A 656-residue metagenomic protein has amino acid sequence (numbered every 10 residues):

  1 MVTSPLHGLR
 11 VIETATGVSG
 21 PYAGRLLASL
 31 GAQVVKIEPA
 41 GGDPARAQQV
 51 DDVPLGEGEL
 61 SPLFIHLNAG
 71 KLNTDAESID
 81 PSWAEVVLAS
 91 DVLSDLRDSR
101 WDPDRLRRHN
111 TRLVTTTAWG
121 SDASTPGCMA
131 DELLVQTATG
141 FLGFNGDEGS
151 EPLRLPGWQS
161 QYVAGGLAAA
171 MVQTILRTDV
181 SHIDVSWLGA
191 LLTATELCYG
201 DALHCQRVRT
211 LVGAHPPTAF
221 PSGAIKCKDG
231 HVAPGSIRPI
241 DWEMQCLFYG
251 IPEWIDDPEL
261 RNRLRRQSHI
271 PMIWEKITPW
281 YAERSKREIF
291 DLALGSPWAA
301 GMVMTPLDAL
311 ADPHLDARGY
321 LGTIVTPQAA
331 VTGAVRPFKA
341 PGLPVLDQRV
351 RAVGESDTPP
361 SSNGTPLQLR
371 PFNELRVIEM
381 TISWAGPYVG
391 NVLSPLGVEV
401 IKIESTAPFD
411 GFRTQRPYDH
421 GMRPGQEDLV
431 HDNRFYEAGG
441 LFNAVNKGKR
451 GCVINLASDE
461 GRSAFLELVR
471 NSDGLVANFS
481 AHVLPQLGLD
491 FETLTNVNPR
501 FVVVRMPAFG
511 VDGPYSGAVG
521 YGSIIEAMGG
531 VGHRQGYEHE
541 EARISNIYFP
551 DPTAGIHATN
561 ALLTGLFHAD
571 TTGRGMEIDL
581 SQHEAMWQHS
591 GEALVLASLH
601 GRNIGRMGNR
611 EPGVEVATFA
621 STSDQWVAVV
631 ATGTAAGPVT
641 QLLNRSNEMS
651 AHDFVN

Functional and structural regions predicted by a protein language model:
M1-D179, W187, I324-V325, R349 (+4 more regions): N-terminal helix-loop segment corresponding to the beta1-alpha1 unit of nucleotide/adenylate-binding folds
M1-R10, R209, K226-C227, M304-R376 (+3 more regions): Terminal low-complexity tails and localization/encapsulation signals of metabolic enzymes
G41, A118-S121, W187-A194, D229 (+7 more regions): Glycine-rich beta-alpha junction loops
L63-I65, I183, G223, G322 (+3 more regions): Residue-level detector of beta-strand structural context in well-folded domains
D75, V86, F220-S296, A300 (+1 more regions): Aromatic-enriched alpha-helical interface/lid elements that frame and gate functional surfaces
T115-T116, P234, M304, V504-M506 (+2 more regions): Short beta-strand segments
G165-H182, L197-C205, C246-E253, G555-M576 (+2 more regions): Oxidoreductase and adenylate-handling cofactor-binding alpha/beta cores
Q206-S222, H600-A617: Active-site Gly/Thr loop motif
